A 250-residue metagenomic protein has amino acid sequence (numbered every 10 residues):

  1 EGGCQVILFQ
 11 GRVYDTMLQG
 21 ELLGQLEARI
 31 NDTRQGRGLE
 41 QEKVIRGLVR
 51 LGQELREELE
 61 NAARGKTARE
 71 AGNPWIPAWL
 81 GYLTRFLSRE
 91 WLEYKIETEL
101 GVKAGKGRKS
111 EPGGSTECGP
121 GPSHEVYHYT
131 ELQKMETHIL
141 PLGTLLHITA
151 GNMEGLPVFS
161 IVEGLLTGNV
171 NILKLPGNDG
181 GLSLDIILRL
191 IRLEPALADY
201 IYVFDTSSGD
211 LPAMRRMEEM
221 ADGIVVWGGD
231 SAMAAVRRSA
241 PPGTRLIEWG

Functional and structural regions predicted by a protein language model:
E1-T137: N-terminal Rossmann-like NAD(P)+-binding subdomain of aldehyde/semialdehyde dehydrogenases
V44, G168, I224: Residue-level signal for inorganic ion chemistry
R46, Y127-H128, F159, S231-A234: Short, contiguous clusters of charged residues that form electrostatic/catalytic patches at enzyme active sites, used
R50, D185, R189, A235: Alpha-helical scaffold segments in soluble metabolic enzymes
G72, I76-P77, G81, I172-G177 (+2 more regions): Membrane helical hairpin/interfacial module
Y127-I191: Conserved small-residue-rich beta-alpha loop and adjacent elements that most often cradle the phosphate/pyrophosphate
L197-G250: Conserved NAD(P)+-binding/catalytic subdomain of aldehyde/semialdehyde dehydrogenases
